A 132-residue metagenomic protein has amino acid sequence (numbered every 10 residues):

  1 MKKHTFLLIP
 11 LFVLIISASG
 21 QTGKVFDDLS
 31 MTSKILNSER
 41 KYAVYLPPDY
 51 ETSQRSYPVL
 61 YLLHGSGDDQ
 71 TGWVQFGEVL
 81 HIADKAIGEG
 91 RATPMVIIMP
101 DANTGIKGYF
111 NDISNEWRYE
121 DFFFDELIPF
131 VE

Functional and structural regions predicted by a protein language model:
H4-I16: Sec-dependent N-terminal signal peptides
G20-E132: Non-catalytic cap/lid and distal C-terminal segments of serine-dependent acyl enzymes
